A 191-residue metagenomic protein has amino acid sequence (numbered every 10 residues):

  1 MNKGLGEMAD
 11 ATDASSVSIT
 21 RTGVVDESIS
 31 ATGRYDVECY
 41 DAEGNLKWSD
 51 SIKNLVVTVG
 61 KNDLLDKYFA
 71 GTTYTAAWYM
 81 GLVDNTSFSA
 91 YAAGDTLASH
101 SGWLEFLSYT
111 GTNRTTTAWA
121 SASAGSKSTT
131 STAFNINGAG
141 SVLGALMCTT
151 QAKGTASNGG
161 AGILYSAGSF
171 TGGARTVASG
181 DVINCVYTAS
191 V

Functional and structural regions predicted by a protein language model:
M1-L143, T149-V191: Small cysteine-rich, disulfide-bonded extracellular modules of the LU/uPAR three-finger superfamily and closely related
